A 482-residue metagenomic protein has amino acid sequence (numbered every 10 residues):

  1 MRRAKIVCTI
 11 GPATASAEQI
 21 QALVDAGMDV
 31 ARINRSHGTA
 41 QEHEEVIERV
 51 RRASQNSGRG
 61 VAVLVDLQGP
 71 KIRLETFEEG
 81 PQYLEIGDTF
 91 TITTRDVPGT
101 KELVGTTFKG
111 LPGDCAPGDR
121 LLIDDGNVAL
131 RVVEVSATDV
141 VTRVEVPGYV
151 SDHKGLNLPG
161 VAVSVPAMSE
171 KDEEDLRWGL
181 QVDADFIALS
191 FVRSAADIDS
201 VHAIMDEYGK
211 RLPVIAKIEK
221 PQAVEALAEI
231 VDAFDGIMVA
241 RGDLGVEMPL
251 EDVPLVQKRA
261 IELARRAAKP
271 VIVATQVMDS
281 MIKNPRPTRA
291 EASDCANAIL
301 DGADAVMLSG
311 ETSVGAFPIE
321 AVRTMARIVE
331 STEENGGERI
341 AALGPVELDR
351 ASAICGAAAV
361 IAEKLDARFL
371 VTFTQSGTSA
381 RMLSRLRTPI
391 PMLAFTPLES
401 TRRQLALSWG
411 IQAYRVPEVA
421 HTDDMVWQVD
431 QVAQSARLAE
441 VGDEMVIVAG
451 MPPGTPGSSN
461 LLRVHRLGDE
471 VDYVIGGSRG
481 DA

Functional and structural regions predicted by a protein language model:
M1-A482: Non-catalytic helical/linker scaffolds that mediate oligomerization, partner binding, and domain coupling around large
